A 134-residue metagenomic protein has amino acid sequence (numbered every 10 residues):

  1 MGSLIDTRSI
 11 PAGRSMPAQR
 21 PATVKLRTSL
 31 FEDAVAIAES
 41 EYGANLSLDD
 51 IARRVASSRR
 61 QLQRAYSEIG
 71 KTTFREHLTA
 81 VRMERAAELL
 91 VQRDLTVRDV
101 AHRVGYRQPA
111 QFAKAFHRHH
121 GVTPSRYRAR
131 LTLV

Functional and structural regions predicted by a protein language model:
G2-V24, D49, R54-R64: Linker/hinge segments immediately adjacent to helix-turn-helix/homeobox DNA-binding domains
S3-L4, R8, A12, E41 (+3 more regions): Amphipathic alpha-helical segments in well-ordered regions
G13-Q19, L26, E32-S47, Y66-G70 (+3 more regions): Basic, amphipathic alpha-helical hairpins
T23-R27, S40, V55, L78: Residue-level marker of regulatory loop/turn positions in helix-turn-helix DNA-binding domains and in histidine
A36, N45-D49, E68-Q108, A129-V134: Terminal helix-turn-helix DNA-binding modules in bacterial transcription factors
D49-S58, L62, Y66, V100-R107 (+2 more regions): Append "Primarily bacterial transcriptional regulators
L62, T73-F74, L78, T123-P124: Short amphipathic alpha-helical segment with a characteristic S/N-K-E followed by hydrophobic residues
K114-V134: …primarily DNA-binding HTH/wHTH and HhH modules…
